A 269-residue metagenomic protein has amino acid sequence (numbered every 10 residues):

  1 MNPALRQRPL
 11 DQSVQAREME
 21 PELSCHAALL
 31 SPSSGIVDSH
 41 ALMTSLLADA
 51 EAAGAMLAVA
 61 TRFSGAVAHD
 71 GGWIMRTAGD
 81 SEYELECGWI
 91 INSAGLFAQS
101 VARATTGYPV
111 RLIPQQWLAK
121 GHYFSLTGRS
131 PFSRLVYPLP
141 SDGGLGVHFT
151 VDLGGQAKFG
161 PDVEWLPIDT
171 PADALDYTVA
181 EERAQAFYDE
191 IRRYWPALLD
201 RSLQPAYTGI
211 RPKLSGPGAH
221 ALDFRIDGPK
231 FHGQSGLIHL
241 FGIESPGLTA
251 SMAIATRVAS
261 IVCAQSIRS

Functional and structural regions predicted by a protein language model:
M1-A53, A58-V59, G65-R76, G218: Flavin (FAD/FMN) cofactor-binding and adjacent substrate-gating region of FAD-dependent oxidoreductase domains
R8-Q12, A58-V59, N92, F159 (+2 more regions): General beta-strand structural signal in soluble alpha/beta enzymes
D49, S100, A104, R257 (+2 more regions): Active-site catalytic microenvironments for nucleophilic, acid-base chemistry
A78-Y83: A structured beta-alpha segment of the ubiquitous adenosine-cofactor-binding alpha/beta core
E84, W89, S93-G233: Active-site substrate-recognition segment that forms the wall of the catalytic cavity or substrate channel
H220-S269: C-terminal lid/capping helical subdomain adjacent to the catalytic/cofactor pocket in oxidative enzymes
